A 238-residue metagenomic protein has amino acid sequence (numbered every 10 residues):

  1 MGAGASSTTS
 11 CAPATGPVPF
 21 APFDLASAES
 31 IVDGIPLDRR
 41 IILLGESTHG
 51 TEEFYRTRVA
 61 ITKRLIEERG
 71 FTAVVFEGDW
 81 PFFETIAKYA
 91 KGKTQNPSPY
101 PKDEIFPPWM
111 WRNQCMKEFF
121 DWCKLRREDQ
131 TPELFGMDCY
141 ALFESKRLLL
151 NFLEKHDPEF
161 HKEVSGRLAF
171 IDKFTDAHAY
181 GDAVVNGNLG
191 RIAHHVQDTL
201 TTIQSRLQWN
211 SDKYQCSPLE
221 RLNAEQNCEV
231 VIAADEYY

Functional and structural regions predicted by a protein language model:
G2-Y238: Structured catalytic-domain cores with a bias toward divalent-metal coordination
